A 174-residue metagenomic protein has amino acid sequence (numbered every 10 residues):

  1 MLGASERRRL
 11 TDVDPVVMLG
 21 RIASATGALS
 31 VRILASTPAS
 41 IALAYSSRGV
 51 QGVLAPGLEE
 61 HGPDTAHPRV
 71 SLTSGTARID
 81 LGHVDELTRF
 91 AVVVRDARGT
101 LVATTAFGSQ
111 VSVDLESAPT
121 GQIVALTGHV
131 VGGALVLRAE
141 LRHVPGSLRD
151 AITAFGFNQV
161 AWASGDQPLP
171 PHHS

Functional and structural regions predicted by a protein language model:
M1-R89, V93-S174: Intrinsic-disorder/low-complexity signal
